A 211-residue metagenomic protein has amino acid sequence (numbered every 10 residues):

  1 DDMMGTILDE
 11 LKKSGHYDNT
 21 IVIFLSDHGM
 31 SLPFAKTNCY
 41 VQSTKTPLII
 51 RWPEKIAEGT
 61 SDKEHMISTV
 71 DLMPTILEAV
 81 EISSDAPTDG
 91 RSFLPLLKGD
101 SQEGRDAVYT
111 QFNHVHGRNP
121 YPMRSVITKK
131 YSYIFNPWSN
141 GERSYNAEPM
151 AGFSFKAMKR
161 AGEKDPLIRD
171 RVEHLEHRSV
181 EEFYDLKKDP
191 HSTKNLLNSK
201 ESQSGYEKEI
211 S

Functional and structural regions predicted by a protein language model:
D1-F34: Metal-dependent active-site segment of extracytoplasmic phospho-/sulfohydrolases and closely related
G5-K13, K36-P87, R91-G104, K194: Substrate-binding rim/cap in mid-to-C-terminal beta-strand-loop elements of soluble/periplasmic
Y17-V22, G104-R105, K129-Y131: Loop/turn elements at helix/coil->beta-strand transitions in domains of secreted/extracellular proteins
T20, L25, T69, T75 (+1 more regions): Ser/Thr-centric signal marking residues that sit in or immediately flank functional binding/regulatory motifs
I21, K45, S179: Conserved catalytic motifs of the protein kinase core domain
H28-S31, K55-I56, H114-H116, S139-N140: Solvent-exposed loop/turn segments at secondary-structure junctions within structured extracellular/periplasmic domains
Y40-Q42, V115-N198, G205-E209: C-terminal, low-complexity/hydrophilic appendages and adjacent surface loops of extracellular/periplasmic anionic
D106-T110: WW-domain-binding short linear motifs
